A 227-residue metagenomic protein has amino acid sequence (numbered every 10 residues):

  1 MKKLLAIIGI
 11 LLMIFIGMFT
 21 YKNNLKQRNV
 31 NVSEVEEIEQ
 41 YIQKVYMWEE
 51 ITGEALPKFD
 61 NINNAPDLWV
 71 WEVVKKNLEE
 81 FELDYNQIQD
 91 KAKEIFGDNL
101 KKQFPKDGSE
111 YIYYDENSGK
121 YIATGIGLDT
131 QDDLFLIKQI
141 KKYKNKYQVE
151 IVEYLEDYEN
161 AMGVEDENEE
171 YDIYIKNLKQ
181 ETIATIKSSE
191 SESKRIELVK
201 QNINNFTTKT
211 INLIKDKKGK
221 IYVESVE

Functional and structural regions predicted by a protein language model:
M1-L11: N-terminal Sec-pathway targeting helices
L12-K22: Hydrophobic alpha-helical membrane-insertion segments, chiefly the h-region of N-terminal signal peptides
N29-L136: Core segments of small alpha/beta cavity-forming domains
T130-F135, N204-T210: Short, surface-exposed coil-to-beta transition loops
Q139-V149, L213-G219: A short, structured loop/turn motif at beta-sheet edges
I151-L155, S225-E227: A mature extracytoplasmic/lumenal domain signature
L155-N205: Mixed-charge, low-complexity intrinsically disordered segments
F206-E227: Short beta-strand edge/turn micro-motifs at domain boundaries
